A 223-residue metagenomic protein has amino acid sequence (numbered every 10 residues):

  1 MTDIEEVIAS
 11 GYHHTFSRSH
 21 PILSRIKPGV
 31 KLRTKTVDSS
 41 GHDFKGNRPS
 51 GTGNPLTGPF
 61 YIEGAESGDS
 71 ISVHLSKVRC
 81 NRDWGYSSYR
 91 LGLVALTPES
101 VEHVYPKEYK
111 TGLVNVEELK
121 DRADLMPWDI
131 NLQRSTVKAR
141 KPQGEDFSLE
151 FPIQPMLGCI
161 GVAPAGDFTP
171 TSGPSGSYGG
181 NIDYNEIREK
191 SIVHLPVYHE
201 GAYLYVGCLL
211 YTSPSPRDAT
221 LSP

Functional and structural regions predicted by a protein language model:
T2-R48: N-terminal, Lys/Arg-enriched amphipathic/low-complexity engagement segments that precede the first folded domain
I8-S17, S50-L56, P170-Y178: Short, structured beta-strand/loop micro-motifs enriched in basic residues and often containing a Trp
I26, I62-A65, I187: Short, well-ordered loop/turn sites that connect or cap secondary structure elements
S39-P49, V78-S88, G201-L210: Short, Lys/Arg- and Gly-enriched loop/turn segments at beta-strand edges
C80-R188, H194: Intrinsically disordered, low-complexity linker/loop segments enriched in Gly/Pro and charged/polar residues
Y211, D218-P223: Single conserved hydrophobic/aromatic residue that forms the stacking wall/gate of nucleotide- or nucleobase-binding
